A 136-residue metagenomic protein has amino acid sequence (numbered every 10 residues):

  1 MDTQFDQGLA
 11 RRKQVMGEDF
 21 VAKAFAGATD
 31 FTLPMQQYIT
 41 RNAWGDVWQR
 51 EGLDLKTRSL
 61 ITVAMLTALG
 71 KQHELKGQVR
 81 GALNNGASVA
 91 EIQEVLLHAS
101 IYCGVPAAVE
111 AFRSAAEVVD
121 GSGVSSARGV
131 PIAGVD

Functional and structural regions predicted by a protein language model:
M1-K56, N84, E110-D136: Acidic, glycine/proline-rich low-complexity segments that act as flexible tails and inter-domain linkers
V15-E18, Q72, G86, Y102: Residues at alpha-helix boundaries and the short loops/turns that link adjacent helices
I39-A43, L60-T67, V95-S100: Short alpha-helical scaffolding segments that buttress acidic/His motifs in well-ordered protein cores
L53, T57, L69-Q72: Helical "substrate-binding/catalytic lid" subdomain of Rossmann-like NAD(P)-dependent dehydrogenases/reductases
L55-L60, V89-E94: Alpha-helical scaffolds flanking conserved acidic
T67-Q93: Mid-chain, well-packed structural core segment of small domains
L97-I101, R113-A116: Short amphipathic alpha-helical surface patches that mediate protein-protein
V105-V109: Substrate/cofactor-recognition hotspot
